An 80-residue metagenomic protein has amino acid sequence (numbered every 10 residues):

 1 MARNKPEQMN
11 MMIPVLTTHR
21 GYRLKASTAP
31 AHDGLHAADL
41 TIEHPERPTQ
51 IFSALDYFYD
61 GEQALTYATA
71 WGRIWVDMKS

Functional and structural regions predicted by a protein language model:
A2-D39, E43-P45: N-terminal segment of the canonical double-stranded RNA-binding domain
G34, S53, V76-D77: A generic "cationic amphipathic patch" detector
G34-H36, Y59-Y67: Short, surface-exposed linear segments at secondary-structure transitions and domain or protein termini
I42-H44, L55, Y67-A70: Short, charged/polar low-complexity linear motifs in solvent-exposed/disordered segments
T49-Q63: A short, exposed loop/beta-hairpin motif centered on an aromatic-Gly-Thr core
A70-S80: Short arginine-rich
